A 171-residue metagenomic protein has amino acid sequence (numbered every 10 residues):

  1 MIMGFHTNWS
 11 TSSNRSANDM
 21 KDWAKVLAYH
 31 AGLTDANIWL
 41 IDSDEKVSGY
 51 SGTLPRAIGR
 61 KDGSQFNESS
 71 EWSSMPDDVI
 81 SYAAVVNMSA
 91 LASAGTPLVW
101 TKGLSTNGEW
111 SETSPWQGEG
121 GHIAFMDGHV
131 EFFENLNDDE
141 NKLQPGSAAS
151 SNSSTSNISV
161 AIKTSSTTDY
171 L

Functional and structural regions predicted by a protein language model:
M1-K46: Hydrophobic alpha-helical segments and their capping/adjacent flexible loops that form interface surfaces
M3-D19, S51-D78, N141-L171: Surface-exposed intrinsically disordered loops and tails
M20-A24, A36-I38, A94, G118-V130: Extracellular structured ligand-interaction cores
K25, G49, N87-M88, F132-N135: General structural signal for secondary-structure boundaries
H30-T106: Acidic, glycine-rich loop-and-strand cores that form catalytic or ligand-binding grooves in diverse globular domains
L104-L171: C-terminal accessory segments of extracellular proteins
